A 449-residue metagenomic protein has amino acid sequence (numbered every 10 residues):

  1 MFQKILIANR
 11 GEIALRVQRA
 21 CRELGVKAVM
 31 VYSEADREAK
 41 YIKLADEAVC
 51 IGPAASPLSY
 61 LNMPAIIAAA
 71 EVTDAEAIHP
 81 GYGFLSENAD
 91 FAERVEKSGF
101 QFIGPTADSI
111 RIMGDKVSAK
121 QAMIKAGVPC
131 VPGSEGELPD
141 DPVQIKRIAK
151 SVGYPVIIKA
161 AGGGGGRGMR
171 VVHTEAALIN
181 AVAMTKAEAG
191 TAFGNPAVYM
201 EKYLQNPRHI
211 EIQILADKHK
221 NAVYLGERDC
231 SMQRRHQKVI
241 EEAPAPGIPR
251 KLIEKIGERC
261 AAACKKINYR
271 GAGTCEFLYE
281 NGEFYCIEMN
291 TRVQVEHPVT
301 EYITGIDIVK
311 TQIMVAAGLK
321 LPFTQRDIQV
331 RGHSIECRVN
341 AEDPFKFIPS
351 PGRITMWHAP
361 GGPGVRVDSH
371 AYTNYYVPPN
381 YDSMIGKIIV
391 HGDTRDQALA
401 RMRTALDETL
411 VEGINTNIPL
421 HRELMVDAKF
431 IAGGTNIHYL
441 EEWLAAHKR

Functional and structural regions predicted by a protein language model:
M1-A126, L138-R147, Q397: ATP-binding N-terminal substructure of ATP-dependent carboxylate-amine bond-forming enzymes
I7-E23, A48, E71-T73, E96 (+4 more regions): ATP-dependent carboxylate activation and anion-phosphoryl transfer catalytic cores that bind Mg-ATP to form
G133-S134: Conserved beta3 strand of the protein kinase N-lobe
R147-I157: Acidic/histidine-enriched active-site and ligand-binding environments that engage anionic O-linkages
G166-G168: A short acidic, helix-capping loop that chelates divalent metal ions and anchors anionic groups
V172: Conserved, charged catalytic cores of large soluble enzymes
